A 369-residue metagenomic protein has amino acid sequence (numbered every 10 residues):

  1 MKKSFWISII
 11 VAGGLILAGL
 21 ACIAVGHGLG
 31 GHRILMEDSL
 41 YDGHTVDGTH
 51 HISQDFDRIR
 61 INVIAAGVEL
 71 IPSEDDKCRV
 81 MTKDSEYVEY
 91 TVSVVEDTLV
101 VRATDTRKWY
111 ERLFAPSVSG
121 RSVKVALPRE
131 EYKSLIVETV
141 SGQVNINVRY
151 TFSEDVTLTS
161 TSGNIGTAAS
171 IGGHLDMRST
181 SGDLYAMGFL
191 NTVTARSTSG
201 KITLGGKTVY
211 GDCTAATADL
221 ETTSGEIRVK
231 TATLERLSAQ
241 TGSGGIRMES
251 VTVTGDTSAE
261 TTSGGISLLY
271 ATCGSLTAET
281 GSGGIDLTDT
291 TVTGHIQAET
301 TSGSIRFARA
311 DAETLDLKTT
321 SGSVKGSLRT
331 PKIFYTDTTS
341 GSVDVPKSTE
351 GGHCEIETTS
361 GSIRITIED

Functional and structural regions predicted by a protein language model:
M1-S160, G166-S179, D183-T222, R228-T241 (+7 more regions): Acidic (Asp/Glu) and glycine-rich low-complexity loops/linkers that are typically intrinsically disordered
G284, G294, S304: Short, catalytically relevant binding-site loops at active-site mouths
D286-D289, F307-R309: C-terminal amphipathic alpha-helical segment
